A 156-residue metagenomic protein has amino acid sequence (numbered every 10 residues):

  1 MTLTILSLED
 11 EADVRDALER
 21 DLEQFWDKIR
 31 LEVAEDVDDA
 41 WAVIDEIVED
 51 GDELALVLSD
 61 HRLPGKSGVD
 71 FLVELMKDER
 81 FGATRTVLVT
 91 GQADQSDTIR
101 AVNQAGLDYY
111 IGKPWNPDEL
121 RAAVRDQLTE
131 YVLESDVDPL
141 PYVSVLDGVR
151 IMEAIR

Functional and structural regions predicted by a protein language model:
L3, E11-V37: Two-component/phosphorelay signaling modules centered on CheY-like receiver
E19, V33-L56: Acidic, metal-coordinating helix/loop segments flanking the phosphotransfer/catalytic sites of two-component signaling
D36, S67-D70: Acidic catalytic/metal-coordinating carboxylates
A42, V69-G82: Short amphipathic alpha-helix used as the core "switch/output" element in two-component signaling
S59-D60, T90: Active-site residues of response regulator receiver
V69-D70, A93-Y109: Alpha4 helix (beta4-alpha4-beta5 surface) of REC/receiver domains from two-component response regulators
W115-V124, L128: C-terminal output helix
T129-R156: CheY-like receiver
